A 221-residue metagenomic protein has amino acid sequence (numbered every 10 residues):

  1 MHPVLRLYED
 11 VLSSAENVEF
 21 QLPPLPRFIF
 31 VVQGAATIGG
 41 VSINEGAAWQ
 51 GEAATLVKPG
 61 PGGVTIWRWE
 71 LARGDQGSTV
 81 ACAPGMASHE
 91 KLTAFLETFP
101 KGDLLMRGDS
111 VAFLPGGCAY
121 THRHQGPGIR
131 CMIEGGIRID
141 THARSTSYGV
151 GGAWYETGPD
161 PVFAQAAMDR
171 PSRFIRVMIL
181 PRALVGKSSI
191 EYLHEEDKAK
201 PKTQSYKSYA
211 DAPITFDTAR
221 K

Functional and structural regions predicted by a protein language model:
M1-P26, M86-Y120, V177: A short glycine-rich, His/Asp/Glu-containing loop-to-beta-strand
L7-E9, F28, A48-Q50, I66-R68 (+4 more regions): Conserved hydrophobic/aromatic beta-strand scaffold that supports enzyme active sites
V11-S14, V18, F28, A35-V57 (+2 more regions): Short acidic-glycine-tyrosine-enriched beta hairpin
P24-T37, F113, H124-I139, V177-P181: Short, conserved beta-strand element in jelly-roll/cupin
S42, E52-P84, G158-K187: Ligand-binding loop in jelly-roll beta-barrel domains
K101-G102, M106-A153: A contiguous binding-surface segment within folded domains or other stable secondary-structure elements
R138-D140, L184-S189: Substrate-binding/catalytic groove segments of enzymes that remodel or degrade extracellular structural polymers
S188-K221: Acidic/histidine-enriched, glycine/proline-rich intrinsically disordered or flexible terminal extensions
